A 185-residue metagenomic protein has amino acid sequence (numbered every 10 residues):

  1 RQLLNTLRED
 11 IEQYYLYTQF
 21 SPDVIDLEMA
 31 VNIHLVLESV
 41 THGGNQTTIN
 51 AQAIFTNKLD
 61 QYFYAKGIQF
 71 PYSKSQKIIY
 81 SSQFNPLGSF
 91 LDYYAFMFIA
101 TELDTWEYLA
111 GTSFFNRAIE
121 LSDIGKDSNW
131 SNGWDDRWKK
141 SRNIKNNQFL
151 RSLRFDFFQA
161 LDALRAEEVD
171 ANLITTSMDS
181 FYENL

Functional and structural regions predicted by a protein language model:
R1-L4, F96, A110, F155: Glycine/serine-rich loop-strand microenvironments at binding/catalytic pocket rims
R1-N50, K58-Q61: Start-of-domain marker
L4, F84-G88, D92, A171 (+1 more regions): Solvent-exposed, acidic/flexible segments
D10-S21, Y94-T105, N184: Structured segments of extracytoplasmic/periplasmic soluble domains in secreted or envelope-associated proteins
I25-A30, Q46-I49, Y93-Y94, F98-E102 (+2 more regions): Aromatic-enriched hydrophobic runs in primary sequence
N45-I144: Acidic/His-rich structured neighborhood in mature extracellular/periplasmic domains
G111, F115-L185: Flexible, glycine-rich surface segments
